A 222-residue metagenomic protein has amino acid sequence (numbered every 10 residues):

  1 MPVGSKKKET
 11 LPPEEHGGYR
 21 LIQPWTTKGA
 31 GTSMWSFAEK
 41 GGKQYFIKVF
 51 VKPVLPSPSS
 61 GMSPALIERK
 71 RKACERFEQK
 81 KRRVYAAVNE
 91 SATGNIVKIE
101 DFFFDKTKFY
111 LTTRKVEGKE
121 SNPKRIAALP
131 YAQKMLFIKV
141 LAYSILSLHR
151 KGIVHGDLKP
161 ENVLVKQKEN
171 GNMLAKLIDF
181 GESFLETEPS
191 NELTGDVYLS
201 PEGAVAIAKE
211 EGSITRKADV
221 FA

Functional and structural regions predicted by a protein language model:
M1-Q23: Juxta-kinase regulatory segment immediately upstream of eukaryotic protein kinase catalytic domains
S33-R82: ATP-binding glycine-rich loop module of kinase domains
K98-F109: Short beta-strand micro-motifs within the conserved protein kinase catalytic domain, predominantly in the N-lobe
V116-R125: Structural motif in protein kinase domains
F137-I138: Activation segment signature within eukaryotic-like protein kinase domains
H149-Q167: Catalytic-loop of the protein kinase fold
E161, K166-Y198: Activation segment/activation loop of eukaryotic-type protein kinase catalytic domains
D219: Conserved catalytic-loop aspartate of Hanks-type protein kinases
